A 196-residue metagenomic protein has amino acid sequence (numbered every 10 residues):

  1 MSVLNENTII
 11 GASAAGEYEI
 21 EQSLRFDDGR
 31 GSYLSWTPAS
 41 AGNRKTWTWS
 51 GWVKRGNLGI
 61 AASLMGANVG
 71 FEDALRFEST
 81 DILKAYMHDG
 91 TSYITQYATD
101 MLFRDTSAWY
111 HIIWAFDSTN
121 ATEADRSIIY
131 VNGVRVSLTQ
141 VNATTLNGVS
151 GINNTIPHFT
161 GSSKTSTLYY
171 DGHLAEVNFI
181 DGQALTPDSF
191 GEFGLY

Functional and structural regions predicted by a protein language model:
M1-L185, L195-Y196: Extracellular glycan-associated modules
D188-G191: Short, surface-exposed terminal/edge motifs of secreted or surface/virion proteins that either
